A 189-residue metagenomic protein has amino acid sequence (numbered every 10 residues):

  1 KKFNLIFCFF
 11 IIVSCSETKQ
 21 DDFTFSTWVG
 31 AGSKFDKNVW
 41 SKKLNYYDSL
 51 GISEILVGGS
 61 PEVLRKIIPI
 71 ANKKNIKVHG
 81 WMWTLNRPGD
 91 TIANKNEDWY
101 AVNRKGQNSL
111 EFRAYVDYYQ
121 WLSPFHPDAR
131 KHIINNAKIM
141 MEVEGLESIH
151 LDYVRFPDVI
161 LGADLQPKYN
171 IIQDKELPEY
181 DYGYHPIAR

Functional and structural regions predicted by a protein language model:
K1-C8: Sec-dependent signal peptide recognition, specifically the positively charged N-region followed immediately by
V13-S14: C-terminal motif of bacterial Sec signal peptides marking the signal peptidase cleavage site
T18-S41: Boundary/entry segment of secreted carbohydrate-active catalytic domains
D21-F23, I52-S53, K74-V78, G145-E147: Short, well-ordered coil/turn segments that N-cap beta-strands
F25-V29, I55-V57, V78-W81, I149-L151: Hydrophobic faces of well-ordered beta-strands that scaffold small-molecule active sites in alpha/beta enzyme cores
K37-V63, V143-E144: Catalytic domains of carbohydrate-active enzymes, especially glycoside hydrolases
G80-V143: Active-site-adjacent "subsite" loops/lids of carbohydrate-active enzymes
N86-A114, V154-R189: Aromatic- and acidic-residue-enriched segments that line the glycan-binding/catalytic groove of carbohydrate-active
